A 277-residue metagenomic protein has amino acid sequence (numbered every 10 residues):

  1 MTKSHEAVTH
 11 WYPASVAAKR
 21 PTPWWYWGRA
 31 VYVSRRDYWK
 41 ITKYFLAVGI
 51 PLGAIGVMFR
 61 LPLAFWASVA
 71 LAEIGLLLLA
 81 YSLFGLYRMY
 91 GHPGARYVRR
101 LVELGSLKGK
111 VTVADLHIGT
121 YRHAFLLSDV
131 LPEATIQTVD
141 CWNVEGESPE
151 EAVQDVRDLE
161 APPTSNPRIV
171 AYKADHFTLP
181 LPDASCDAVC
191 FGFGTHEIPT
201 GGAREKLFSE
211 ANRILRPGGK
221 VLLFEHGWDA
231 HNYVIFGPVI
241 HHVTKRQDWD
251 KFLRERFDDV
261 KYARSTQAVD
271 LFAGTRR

Functional and structural regions predicted by a protein language model:
G28-A47, V57-S106: Class I SAM-dependent methyltransferase Rossmann-like catalytic core, especially the SAM/SAH-binding loop
G109-T120: Conserved class I S-adenosyl-L-methionine
T120-T178: Class I SAM-dependent methyltransferase SAM/SAH-binding core
F177-V189: A short acidic, Gly/Pro-enriched loop at the edge of an enzyme's catalytic core that lines a small-molecule cofactor
R204-P217: A short glycine-rich, Lys/Arg-flanked "PGG" loop and its adjoining helix->strand segment in the class I
G218-E225: Conserved beta-strand signature within the Rossmann-like core of class I S-adenosyl-L-methionine
I240-F257, Y262: Short alpha-helix
D258-R277: Core SAM-dependent methyltransferase catalytic element
